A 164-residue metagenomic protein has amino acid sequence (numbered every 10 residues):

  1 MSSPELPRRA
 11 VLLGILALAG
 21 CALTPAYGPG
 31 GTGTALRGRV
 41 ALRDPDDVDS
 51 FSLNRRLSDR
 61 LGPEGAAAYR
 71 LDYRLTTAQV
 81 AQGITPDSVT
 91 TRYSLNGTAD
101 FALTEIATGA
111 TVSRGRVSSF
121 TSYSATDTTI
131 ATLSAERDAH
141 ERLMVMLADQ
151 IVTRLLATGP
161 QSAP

Functional and structural regions predicted by a protein language model:
L6-L12: N-terminal export leaders
L13-A19: Bacterial N-terminal signal peptides
G20-G38: Bacterial Sec signal peptide processing site at the extreme N-terminus
T34-D44, T128-A131: Acidic/histidine-rich, surface-exposed loop or edge segments in extracytoplasmic proteins
R39-R74: Post-signal-peptide N-terminal segment of Sec-exported extracytoplasmic proteins
E64-R114, T121-D138, D149: Surface-exposed short loop/turn segments
S134-P164: C-terminal/domain-edge helix-coil "capping" segments
